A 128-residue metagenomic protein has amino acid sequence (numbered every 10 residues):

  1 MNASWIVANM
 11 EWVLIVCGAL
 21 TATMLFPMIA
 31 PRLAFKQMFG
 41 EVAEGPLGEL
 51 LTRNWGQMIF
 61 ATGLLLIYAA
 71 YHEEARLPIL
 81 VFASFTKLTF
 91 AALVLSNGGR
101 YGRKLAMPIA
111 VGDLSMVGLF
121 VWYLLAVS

Functional and structural regions predicted by a protein language model:
M1-L20: Cytosolic juxtamembrane helix and N-cap/initiation of the first transmembrane helix
N2-V7, A30-T52: Interfacial loop at the N-terminal end of multi-pass membrane proteins
A19-M28, L47-A70, S84-L88: Core segments of alpha-helical transmembrane spans in multipass integral membrane proteins
P27, N97, M116-S128: Membrane-water interface at the C-terminal end of transmembrane alpha helices
M38-L47, Y68-L77, G99: Short juxtamembrane and helix-loop transition motifs at transmembrane-helix boundaries in membrane proteins
V42, P78-F82, G102-G112: Non-cytosolic membrane-interface motifs at loop->transmembrane helix junctions
E74, A91-P108, L125-S128: Membrane-helix boundary connector in multi-pass membrane proteins
I79-L93: Hydrophobic alpha-helical membrane segments
